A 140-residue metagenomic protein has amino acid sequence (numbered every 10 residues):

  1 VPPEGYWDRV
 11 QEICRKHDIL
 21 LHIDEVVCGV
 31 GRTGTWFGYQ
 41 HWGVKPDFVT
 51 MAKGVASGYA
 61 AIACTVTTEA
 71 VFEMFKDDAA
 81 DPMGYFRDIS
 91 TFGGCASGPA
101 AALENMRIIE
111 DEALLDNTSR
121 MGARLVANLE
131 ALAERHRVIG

Functional and structural regions predicted by a protein language model:
V1-G140: Conserved N-terminal phosphate-binding loop of PLP-dependent enzymes in the Aspartate aminotransferase
